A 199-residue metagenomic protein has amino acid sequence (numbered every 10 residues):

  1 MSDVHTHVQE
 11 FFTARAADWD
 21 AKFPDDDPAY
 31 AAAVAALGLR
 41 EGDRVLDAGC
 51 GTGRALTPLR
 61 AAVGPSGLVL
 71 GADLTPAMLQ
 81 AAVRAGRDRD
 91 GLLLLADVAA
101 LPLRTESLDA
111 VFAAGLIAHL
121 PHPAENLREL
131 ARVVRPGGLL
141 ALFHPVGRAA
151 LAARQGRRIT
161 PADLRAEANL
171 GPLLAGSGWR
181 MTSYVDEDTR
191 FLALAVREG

Functional and structural regions predicted by a protein language model:
M1-E41, R54-P58, M78-A81, R148-R157 (+1 more regions): Conserved class I S-adenosyl-L-methionine
L46-A48, T52-A100: Class I SAM-dependent methyltransferase SAM/SAH-binding core
P65-S66, V134-L139: Short glycine-dipeptide loop
A99-A110: A short acidic, Gly/Pro-enriched loop at the edge of an enzyme's catalytic core that lines a small-molecule cofactor
A110-H122: A short SAM/SAH-binding and catalytic strip from SAM-dependent methyltransferases
A124-P136: A short glycine-rich, Lys/Arg-flanked "PGG" loop and its adjoining helix->strand segment in the class I
L139-L164: Conserved class I S-adenosyl-L-methionine
W179, V185-G199: Core SAM-dependent methyltransferase catalytic element
